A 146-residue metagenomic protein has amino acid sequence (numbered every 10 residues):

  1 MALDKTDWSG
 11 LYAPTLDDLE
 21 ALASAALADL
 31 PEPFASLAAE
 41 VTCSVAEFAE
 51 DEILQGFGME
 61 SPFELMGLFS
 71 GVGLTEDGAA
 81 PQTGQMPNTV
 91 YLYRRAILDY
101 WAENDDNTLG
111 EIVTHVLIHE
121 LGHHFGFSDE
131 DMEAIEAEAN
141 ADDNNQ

Functional and structural regions predicted by a protein language model:
M1-I112, H124, S128-D131, A139-D143: Active-site rim/adjacent substrate-binding subdomains
V116, E120-H124: Catalytic glutamate of the conserved HExxH
E136: Short, flexible helix/strand-to-coil boundary loops that buttress conserved ligand/catalytic motifs in alpha/beta
Q146: A short, conserved beta-to-alpha structural element at the edge of catalytic cores that scaffolds binding
